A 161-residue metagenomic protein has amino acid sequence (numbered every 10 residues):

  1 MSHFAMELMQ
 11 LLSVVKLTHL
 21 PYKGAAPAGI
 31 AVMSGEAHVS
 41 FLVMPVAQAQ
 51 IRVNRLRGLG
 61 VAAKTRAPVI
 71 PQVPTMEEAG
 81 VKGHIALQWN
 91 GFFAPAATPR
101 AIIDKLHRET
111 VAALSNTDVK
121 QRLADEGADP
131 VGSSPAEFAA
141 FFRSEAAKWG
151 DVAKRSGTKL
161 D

Functional and structural regions predicted by a protein language model:
M1-D161: Conserved, function-defining micro-sites of small-solute handling proteins
